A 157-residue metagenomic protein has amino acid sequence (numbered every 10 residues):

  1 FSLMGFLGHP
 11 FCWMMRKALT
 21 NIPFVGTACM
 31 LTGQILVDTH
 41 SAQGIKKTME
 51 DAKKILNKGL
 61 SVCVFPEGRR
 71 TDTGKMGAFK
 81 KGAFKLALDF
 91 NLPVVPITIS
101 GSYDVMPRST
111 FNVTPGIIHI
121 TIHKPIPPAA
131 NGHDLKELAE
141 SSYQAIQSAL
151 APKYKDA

Functional and structural regions predicted by a protein language model:
F1-A42: Catalytic core of membrane glycerolipid acyltransferases/transacylases, capturing the structured, soluble-facing
K46-A157: Non-catalytic C-terminal accessory region of glycerolipid acyltransferases and related lyso-lipid remodeling enzymes
